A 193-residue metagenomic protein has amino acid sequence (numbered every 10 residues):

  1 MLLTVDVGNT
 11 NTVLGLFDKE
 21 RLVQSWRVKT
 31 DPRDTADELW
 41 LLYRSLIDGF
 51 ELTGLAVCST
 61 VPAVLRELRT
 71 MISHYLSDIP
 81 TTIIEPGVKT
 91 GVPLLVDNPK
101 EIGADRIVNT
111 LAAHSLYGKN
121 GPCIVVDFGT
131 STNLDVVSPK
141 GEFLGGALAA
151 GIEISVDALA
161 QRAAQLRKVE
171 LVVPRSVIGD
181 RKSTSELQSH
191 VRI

Functional and structural regions predicted by a protein language model:
L2-D6, A56, C123-D127: Short glycine-aspartate micro-motif
L2-E51, E142-R167: Short glycine-rich, Thr/Ser-proximal phosphate-binding strand/loop in the N-terminal lobe of ATP-dependent enzymes
N11, S59-L65: Glycine-rich phosphate-binding loops at beta-strand->alpha-helix junctions
E51-V61, P80-I83: Short glycine-rich phosphate-binding loop at a beta-alpha junction
E67-Y75: Short, aromatic/basic amphipathic alpha-helical patches
D78-T82, V88-R162: Phosphate-binding/catalytic loop of phosphoryl-transfer enzymes
Q161-S185: A mobile "lid/hinge" subdomain adjacent to the ATP/sugar-phosphate binding pocket shared across diverse ATP-dependent
E186-I193: Single conserved hydrophobic/aromatic residue that forms the stacking wall/gate of nucleotide- or nucleobase-binding
